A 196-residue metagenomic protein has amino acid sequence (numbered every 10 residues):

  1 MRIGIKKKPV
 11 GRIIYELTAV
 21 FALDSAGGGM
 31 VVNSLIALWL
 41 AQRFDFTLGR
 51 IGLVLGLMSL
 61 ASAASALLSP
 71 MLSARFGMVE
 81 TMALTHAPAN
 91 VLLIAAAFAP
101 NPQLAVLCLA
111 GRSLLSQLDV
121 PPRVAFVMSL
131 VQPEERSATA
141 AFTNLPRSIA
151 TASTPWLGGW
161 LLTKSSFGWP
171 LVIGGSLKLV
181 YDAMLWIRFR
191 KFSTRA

Functional and structural regions predicted by a protein language model:
M1-S25, Q42: Juxtamembrane intracellular "pre-TM" segments in multi-pass secondary transporters
S34-I51: Short amphipathic helix-loop junctions that connect adjacent transmembrane helices in Major Facilitator Superfamily/SLC
L38, Q42-R43, S153-V172: Transmembrane alpha-helix termini and helix-breaking/packing motifs in multi-pass membrane transporters
L48-G49, P133-T143: Loop-to-transmembrane helix entry/capping segments in MFS-fold secondary transporters and related SLC/MFSD carriers
S65-M78, L162-T163: Helix-to-loop junctions at the C-terminal end of transmembrane segments in multipass secondary transporters
E80-A95, G175: Structural signature of the two symmetry-related core transmembrane helices
A97-L109: Helix-loop junctions at membrane interfaces in 12-TM secondary transporters
L118-V131: Intracellular juxtamembrane helix-capping segments at the cytosolic ends of symmetry-related transmembrane helices
